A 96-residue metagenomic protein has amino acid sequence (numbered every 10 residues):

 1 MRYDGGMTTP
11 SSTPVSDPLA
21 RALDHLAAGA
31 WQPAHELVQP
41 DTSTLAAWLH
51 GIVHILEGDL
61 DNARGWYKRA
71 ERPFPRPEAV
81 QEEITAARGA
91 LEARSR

Functional and structural regions predicted by a protein language model:
R2-Y3: Short, positively charged and aromatic/hydrophobic N-terminal segments
P18, A47-H50, T85: TPR repeat positional signature
L19, L26, W31, L37-Q39 (+1 more regions): Inward-facing hydrophobic residues that define packing positions of alpha-helical scaffold repeats
A20, D24, V53-H54: Residue-level signature for tetratricopeptide repeat
T42-T44, L56-R76: TPR/TPR-like (Sel1-like) alpha-helical repeat modules
R76-R96: Terminal, low-structured helical/coil segments at or just beyond the last alpha-helical repeat
